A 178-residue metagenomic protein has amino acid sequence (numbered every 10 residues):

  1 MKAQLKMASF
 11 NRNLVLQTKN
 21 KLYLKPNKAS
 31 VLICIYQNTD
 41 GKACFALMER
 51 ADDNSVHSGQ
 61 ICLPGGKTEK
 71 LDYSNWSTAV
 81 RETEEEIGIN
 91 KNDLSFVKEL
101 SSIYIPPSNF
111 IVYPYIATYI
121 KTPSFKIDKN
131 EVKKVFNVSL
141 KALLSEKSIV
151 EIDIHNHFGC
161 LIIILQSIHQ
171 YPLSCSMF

Functional and structural regions predicted by a protein language model:
M1-C62, K67-T122, K141, D153 (+1 more regions): N-terminal leader/linker segments that precede catalytic domains of diphosphate-processing enzymes
I127-L165: NUDIX/MutT-family hydrolases
